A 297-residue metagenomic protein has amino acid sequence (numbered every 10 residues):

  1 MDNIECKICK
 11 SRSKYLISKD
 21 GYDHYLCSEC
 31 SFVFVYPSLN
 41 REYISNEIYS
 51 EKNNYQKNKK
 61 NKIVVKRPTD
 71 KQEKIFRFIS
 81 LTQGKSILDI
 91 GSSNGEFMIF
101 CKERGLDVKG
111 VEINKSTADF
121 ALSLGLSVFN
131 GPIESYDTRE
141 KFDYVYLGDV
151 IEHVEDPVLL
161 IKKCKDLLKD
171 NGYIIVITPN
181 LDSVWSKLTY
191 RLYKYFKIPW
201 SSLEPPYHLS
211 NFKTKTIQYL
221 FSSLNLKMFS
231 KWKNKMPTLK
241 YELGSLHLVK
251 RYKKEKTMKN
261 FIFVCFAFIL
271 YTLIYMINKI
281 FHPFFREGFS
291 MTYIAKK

Functional and structural regions predicted by a protein language model:
M1-G148, P157-I161, S230-K233, L246 (+2 more regions): Conserved N-terminal segment of class I S-adenosyl-L-methionine
K85, N171-Y173: Surface-exposed loop/turn positions
L147, E155-D166, Y173-K296: S-adenosyl-L-methionine-dependent methyltransferase catalytic module, highlighting the catalytic core
